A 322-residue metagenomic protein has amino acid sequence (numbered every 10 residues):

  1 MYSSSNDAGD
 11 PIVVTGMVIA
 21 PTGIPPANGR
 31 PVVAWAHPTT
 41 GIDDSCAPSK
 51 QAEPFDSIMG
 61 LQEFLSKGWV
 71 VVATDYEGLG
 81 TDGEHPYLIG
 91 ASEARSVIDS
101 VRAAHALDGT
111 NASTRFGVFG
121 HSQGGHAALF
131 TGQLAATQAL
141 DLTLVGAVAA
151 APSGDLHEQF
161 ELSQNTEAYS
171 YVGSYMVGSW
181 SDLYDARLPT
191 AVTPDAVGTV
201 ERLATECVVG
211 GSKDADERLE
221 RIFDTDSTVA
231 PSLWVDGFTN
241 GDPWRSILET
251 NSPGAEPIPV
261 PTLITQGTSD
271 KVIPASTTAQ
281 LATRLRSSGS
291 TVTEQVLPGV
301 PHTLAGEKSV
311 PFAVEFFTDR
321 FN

Functional and structural regions predicted by a protein language model:
M1-V32, D242-P243: N-terminal cap/lid segment of alpha/beta-hydrolase-fold proteins
T15-V18, N28-C46, K50, A147: Short beta-strand element of the alpha/beta-hydrolase
G16, T131, V260-T262, P274-R284: Short alpha-helix in the alpha/beta-hydrolase fold that links the catalytic acid
M59-G60, Y87-D108: Alpha/beta-hydrolase active-site loop
R102-V172: Primarily recognizes the serine-hydrolase "nucleophile elbow" in alpha/beta-hydrolase and SGNH/GDSL folds
V118, I258, L263-D270: Short beta-strand/loop motif that positions the catalytic acidic residue of the alpha/beta-hydrolase fold
A150-G254: Accessory cap/linker subdomain of secreted extracellular hydrolases
G237-G241, R245-S246, V272, S276-N322: C-terminal catalytic histidine-bearing segment of alpha/beta-hydrolase fold enzymes
